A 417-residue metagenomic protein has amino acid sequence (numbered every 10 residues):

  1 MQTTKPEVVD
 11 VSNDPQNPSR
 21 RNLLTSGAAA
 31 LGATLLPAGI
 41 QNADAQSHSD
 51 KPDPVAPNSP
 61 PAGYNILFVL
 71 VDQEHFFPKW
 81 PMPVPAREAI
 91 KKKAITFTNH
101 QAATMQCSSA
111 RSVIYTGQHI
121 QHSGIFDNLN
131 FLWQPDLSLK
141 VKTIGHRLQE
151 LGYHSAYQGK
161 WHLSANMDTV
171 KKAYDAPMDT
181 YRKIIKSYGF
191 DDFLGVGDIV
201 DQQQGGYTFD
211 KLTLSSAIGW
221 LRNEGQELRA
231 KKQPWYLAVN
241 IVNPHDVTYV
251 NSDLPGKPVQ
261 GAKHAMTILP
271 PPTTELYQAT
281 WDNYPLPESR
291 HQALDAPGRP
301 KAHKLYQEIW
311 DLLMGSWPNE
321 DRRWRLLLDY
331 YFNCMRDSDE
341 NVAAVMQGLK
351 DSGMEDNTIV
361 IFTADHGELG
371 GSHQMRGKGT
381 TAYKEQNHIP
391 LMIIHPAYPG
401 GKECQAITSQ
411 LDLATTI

Functional and structural regions predicted by a protein language model:
M1-S19, D44: N-terminal secretory signal peptides
S19-L35: N-terminal export leaders
H48-M105: Active-site-proximal N-terminal segment of extracellular/periplasmic enzymes that hydrolyze or transfer
V55-G63, V71-P78, E227-Q233, I241-N357 (+1 more regions): Active-site-proximal cap/lid insertion segments
A62-I66, A94-T98, L151-H154, K232-W235 (+2 more regions): Loop/turn elements at helix/coil->beta-strand transitions in domains of secreted/extracellular proteins
F77, P81-V84, T96-Q118, Y157-D168 (+3 more regions): Short, solvent-exposed turn/loop segments enriched in Gly/Ser/Thr/Pro and often Arg
V113-W235, T248-H264: Catalytic-site neighborhoods of secreted/periplasmic enzymes that process anionic sulfate/phosphate groups
G145-L151, A343, P396, Q405-I417: Non-catalytic, well-ordered alpha-helical segments in soluble enzyme domains
